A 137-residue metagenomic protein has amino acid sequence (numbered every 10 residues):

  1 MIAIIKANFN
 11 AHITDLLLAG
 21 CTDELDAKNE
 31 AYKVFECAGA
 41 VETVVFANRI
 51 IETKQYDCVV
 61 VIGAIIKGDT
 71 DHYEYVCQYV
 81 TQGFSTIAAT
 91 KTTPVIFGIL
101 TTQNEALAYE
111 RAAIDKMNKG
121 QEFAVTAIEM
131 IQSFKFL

Functional and structural regions predicted by a protein language model:
M1-V34: Glycine-rich phosphate/diphosphate-binding loop of Rossmann-like nucleotide-binding domains
N8-F9, A64-I65, L100-N104: Short, ordered loop/turn segments at secondary-structure junctions
E24-T53: Active-site rim loops that border cofactor/substrate pockets in soluble metabolic enzymes
V34, C58-I62, P94-L100: Short beta-strand segments at enzyme active-site cores
F46-G83: Glycine-rich phosphate-binding loop
E74-T101: Short, acidic/small-residue loops that bind anionic groups at enzyme active sites
Q103-N118: Phosphate-binding/catalytic loops
M117-L137: A charged, well-structured terminal subsegment
